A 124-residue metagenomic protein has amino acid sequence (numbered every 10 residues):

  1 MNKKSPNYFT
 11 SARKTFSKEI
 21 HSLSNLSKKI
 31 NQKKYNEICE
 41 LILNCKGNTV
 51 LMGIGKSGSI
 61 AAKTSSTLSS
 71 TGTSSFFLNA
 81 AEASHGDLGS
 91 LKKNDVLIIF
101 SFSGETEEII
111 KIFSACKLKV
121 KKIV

Functional and structural regions predicted by a protein language model:
M1, N7-N44: An N-terminal, well-structured beta->alpha segment
M1-N2, S75: Intrinsically disordered, low-complexity segments enriched in polar/charged residues with Gly/Pro, especially when
P6-N7, T49: Generic detector of short alpha-helix boundary/capping microenvironments and adjacent low-complexity segments
L43-V124: Glycine-rich phosphate-binding loops that contact phosphosugars or nucleotide phosphates
